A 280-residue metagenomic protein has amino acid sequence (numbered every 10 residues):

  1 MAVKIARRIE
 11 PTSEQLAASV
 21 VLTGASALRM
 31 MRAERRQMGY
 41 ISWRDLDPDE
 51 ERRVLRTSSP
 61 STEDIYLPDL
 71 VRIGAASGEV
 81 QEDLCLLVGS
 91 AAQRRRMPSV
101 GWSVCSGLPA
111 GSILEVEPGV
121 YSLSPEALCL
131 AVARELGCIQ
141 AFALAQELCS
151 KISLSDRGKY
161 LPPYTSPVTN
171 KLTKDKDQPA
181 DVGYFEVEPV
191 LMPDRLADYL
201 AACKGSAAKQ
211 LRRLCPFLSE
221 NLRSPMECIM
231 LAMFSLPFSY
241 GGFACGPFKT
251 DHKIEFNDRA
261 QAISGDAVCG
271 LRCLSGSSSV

Functional and structural regions predicted by a protein language model:
M1-A207, C228: Short gly/ser-rich loop at a beta-strand->alpha-helix junction or flexible surface loop bordering the NTP-binding
P179-V280: Surface segments flanking catalytic/ligand-binding clefts of nucleic-acid enzymes
